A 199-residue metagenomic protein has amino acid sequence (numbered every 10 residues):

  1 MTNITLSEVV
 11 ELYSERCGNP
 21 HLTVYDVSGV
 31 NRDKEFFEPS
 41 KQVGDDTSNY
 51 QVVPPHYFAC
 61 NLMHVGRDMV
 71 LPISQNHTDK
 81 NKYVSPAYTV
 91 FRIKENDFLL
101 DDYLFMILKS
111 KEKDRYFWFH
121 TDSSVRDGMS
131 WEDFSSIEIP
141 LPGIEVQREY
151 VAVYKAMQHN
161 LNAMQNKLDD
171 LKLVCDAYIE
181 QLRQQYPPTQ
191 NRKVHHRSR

Functional and structural regions predicted by a protein language model:
M1-C17, S136, P140-R199: Non-catalytic DNA-recognition/assembly elements of restriction-modification systems
S7-D46, V84: DNA target-recognition patches
P55, A59-K109: A short beta-sheet element
N81-A87, D122-R148: A short glycine-rich beta-alpha junction/loop motif
K113-F117: Periplasmic-binding protein-like
